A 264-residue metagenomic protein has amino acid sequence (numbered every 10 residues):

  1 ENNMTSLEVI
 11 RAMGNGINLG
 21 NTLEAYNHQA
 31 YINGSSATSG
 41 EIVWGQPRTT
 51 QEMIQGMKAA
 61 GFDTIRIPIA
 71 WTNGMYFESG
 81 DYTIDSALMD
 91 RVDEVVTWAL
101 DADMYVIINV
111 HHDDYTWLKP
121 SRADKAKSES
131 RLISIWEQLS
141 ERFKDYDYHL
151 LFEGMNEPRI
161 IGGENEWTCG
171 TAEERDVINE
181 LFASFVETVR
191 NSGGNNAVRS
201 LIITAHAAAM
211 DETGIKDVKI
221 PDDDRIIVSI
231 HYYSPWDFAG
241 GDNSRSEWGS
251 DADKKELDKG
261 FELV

Functional and structural regions predicted by a protein language model:
E1-T64: N-terminal carbohydrate-binding accessory modules
N2-V9, T50-A59, D93-W98, S140-F143 (+2 more regions): Short amphipathic alpha-helices and their capping/turn segments at secondary-structure boundaries
N15-L19, I65-I67, V106-V110, L150-F152 (+2 more regions): Hydrophobic faces of well-ordered beta-strands that scaffold small-molecule active sites in alpha/beta enzyme cores
N21-A25, T64, A70-M75, H112-T116 (+3 more regions): Solvent-exposed loop/turn segments at secondary-structure junctions within structured extracellular/periplasmic domains
Y31-G34, W71-Y76, K119, G163-E166: A short alpha-helix capping/helix-coil boundary motif
T38-E41, D81-T83, A172-E173, D251: Short, contiguous strand/loop micro-motifs
W44-I65, I69, M75, G80-H112 (+2 more regions): An active-site-proximal structural segment forming one wall of the substrate-binding cleft that immediately precedes
E129-V264: Active-site region of glycoside hydrolase catalytic domains
